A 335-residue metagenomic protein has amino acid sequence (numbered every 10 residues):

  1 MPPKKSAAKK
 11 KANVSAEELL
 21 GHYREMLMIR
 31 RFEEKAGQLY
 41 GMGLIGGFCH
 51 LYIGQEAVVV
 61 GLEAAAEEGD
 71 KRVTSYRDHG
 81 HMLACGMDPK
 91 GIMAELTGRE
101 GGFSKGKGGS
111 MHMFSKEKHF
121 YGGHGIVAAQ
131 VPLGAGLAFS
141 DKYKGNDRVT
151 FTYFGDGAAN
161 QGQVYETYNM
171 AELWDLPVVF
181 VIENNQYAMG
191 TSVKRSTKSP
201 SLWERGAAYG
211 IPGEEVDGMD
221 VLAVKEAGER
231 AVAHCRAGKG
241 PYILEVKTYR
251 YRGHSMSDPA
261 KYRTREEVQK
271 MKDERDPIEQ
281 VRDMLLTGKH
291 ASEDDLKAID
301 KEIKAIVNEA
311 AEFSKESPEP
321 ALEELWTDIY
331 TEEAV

Functional and structural regions predicted by a protein language model:
M1-V58, M256-V335: Conserved acidic/glycine
A8, V14, E18-G21, L44 (+10 more regions): Generic, low-specificity signal for short hydrophobic/alpha-helical stretches with a mild N-terminal bias, encompassing
E34-G37, M42-W174, S192-K198, W203 (+1 more regions): Cofactor-binding active-site loop characterized by glycine-rich and histidine/acidic residues
A57, L83, M189, V224 (+2 more regions): Short secondary-structure boundary/hinge segments and terminal tails
Y76, V246-T248, I329: A general secondary-structure junction signal
H119-E316: Glycine-rich ThDP/TPP pyrophosphate-binding loop and its adjacent helix/strand module within ThDP-dependent enzymes
